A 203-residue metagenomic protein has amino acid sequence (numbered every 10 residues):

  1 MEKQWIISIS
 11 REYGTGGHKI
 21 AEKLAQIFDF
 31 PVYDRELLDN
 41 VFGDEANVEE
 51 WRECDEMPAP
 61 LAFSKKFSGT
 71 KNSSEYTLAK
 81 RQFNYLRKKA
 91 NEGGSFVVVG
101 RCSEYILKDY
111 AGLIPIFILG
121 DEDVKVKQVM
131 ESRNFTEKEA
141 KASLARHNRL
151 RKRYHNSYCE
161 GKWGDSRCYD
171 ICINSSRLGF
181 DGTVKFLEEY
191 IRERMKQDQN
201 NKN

Functional and structural regions predicted by a protein language model:
K3-I7, R11, G94: Pre-Walker A (Motif I) flank of P-loop NTPase domains
I9-E22: Glycine-rich phosphate-binding P-loop
F30-N40: A short beta-strand-loop structural module common to alpha/beta enzyme folds
L38-S95: ATP-dependent small-molecule kinase phosphotransfer cores that center on conserved nucleotide phosphate-binding segments
P60-L61, E137-D181: Small-molecule kinase domains that catalyze NTP-dependent phosphoryl transfer to phosphate-bearing small molecules
F83, F180-E188: Short, amphipathic alpha-helical "lid/cap" segments that border enzyme active or binding sites
R87-R133: ATP-dependent NMP and nucleoside kinases share a basic, alpha-helical "lid"
E193: Glycine-rich phosphate-binding loops of nucleotide-dependent enzymes
